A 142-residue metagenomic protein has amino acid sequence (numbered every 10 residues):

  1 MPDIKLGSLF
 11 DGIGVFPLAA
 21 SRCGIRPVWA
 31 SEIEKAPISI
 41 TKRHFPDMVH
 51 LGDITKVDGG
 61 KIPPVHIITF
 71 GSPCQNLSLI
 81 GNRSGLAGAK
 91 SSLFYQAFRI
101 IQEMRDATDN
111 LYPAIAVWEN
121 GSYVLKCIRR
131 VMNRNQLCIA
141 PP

Functional and structural regions predicted by a protein language model:
M1-P142: Conserved active-site and SAM-binding loop architecture of S-adenosyl-L-methionine-dependent nucleic-acid
